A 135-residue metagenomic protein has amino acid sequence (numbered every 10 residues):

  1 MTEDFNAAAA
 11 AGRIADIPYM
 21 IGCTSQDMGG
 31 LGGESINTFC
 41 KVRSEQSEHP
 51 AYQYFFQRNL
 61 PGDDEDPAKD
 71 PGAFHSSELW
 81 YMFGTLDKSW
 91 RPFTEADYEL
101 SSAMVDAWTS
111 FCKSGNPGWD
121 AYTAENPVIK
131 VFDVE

Functional and structural regions predicted by a protein language model:
D4-E135: C-terminal helix-and-tail extensions that cap enzymatic domains
